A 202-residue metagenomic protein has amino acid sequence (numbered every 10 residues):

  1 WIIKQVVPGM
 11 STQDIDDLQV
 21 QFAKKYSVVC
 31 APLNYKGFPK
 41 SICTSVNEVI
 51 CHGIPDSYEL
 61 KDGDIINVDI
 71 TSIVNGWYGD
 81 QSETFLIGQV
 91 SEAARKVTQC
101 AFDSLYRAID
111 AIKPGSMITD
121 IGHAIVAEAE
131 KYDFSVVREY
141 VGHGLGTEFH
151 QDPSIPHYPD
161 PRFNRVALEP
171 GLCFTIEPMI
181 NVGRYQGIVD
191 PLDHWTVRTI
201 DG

Functional and structural regions predicted by a protein language model:
W1-G202: Active-site neighborhoods and metal-handling regions in enzymes and metal-associated proteins
